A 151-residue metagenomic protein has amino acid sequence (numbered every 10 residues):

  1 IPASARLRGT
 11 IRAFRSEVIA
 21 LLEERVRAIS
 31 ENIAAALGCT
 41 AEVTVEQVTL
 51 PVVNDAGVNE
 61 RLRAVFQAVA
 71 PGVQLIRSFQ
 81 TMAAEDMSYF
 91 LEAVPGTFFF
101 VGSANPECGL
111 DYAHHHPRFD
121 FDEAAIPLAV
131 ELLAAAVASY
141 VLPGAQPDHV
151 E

Functional and structural regions predicted by a protein language model:
I1-E151: Metal-dependent amide/peptide-bond hydrolase catalytic core, centered on the "pita-bread" metallohydrolase fold
